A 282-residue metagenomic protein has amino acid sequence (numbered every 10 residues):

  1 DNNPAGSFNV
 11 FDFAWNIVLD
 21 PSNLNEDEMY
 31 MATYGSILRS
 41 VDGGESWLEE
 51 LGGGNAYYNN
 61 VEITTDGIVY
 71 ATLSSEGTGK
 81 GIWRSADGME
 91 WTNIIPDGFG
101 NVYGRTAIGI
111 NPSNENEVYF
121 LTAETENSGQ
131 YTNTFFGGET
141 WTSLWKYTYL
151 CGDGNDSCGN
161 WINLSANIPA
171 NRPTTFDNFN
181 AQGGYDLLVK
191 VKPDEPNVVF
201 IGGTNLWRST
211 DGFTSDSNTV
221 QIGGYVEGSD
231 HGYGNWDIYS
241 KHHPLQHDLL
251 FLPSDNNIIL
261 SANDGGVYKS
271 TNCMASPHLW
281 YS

Functional and structural regions predicted by a protein language model:
D1-S282: Extracellular glycan-interacting surfaces
